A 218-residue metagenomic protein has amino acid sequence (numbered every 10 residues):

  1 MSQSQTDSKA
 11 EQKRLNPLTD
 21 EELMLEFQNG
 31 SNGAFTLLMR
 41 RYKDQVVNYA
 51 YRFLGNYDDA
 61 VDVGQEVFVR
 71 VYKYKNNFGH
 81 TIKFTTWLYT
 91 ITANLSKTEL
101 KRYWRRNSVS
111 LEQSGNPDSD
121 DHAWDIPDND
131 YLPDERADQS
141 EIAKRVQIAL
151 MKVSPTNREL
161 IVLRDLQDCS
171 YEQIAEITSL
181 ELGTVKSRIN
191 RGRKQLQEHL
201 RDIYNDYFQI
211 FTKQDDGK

Functional and structural regions predicted by a protein language model:
M1-T6, S108-E112, W124, R145-I148 (+2 more regions): C-terminal edge and immediately downstream basic/flexible tail or linker adjoining helix-turn-helix-like DNA-binding
K9-A10, R14, L18, D118-I148: Acidic, proline/glycine-rich intrinsically disordered inter-domain spacer in sigma factors
L18, Q147-T184: Helix-turn-helix DNA-binding module
Q28-L37, V47-E66, L182, Y207-F208: Short, charged helix-capping/linker segments at alpha-helix termini
Q28-N29, N56, F68-K83, R102-Y103: Sigma70-family region 2
M39-Y57, Y74, L150, D202: Amphipathic, Lys/Arg- and hydrophobic-enriched alpha-helical face
N48, D62-V69, I82-N94: Structural recognition of an alpha-helix C-terminal capping motif at a helix-to-coil junction
N76-H80, T90-L111, R191: Arg/Lys-rich amphipathic alpha helix in sigma70-family domain 2
